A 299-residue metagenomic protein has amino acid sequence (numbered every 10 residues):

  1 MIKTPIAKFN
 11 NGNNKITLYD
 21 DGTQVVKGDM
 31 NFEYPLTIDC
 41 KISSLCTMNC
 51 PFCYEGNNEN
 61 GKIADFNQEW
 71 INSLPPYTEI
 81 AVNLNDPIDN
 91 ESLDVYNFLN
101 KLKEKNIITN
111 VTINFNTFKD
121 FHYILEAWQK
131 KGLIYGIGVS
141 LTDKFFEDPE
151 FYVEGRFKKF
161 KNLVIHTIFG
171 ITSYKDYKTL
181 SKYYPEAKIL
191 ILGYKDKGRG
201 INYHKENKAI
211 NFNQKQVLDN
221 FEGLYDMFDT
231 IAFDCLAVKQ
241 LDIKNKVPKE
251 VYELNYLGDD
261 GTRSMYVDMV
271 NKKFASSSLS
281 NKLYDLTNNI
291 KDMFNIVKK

Functional and structural regions predicted by a protein language model:
M1-V26, Y34, F52, Y266-K299: Flexible mid-to-C-terminal extensions adjoining Fe-S/redox cofactors in radical SAM and related proteins
F9-N10, K103, L257-D260: Short solvent-exposed loop/turn micro-motifs enriched in small/polar/acidic residues
V25-P35, D39, D86-I88, F98-L102: A short, flexible N-terminal coil/short beta segment enriched in small residues
G28-F66: Canonical Radical SAM [4Fe-4S] cluster-binding loop centered on the CxxxCxxC motif and its immediate flanking residues
T37, E55-A64, P76-E91, L102-F121 (+3 more regions): Core AdoMet radical
K62, L133-N288, D292: Radical SAM enzyme [4Fe-4S]-AdoMet core and its adjacent flexible, acidic and glycine-rich loops/tails across
E69, L93-E104, Y123, A127 (+4 more regions): Alpha-helical scaffolding segments of alpha/beta enzyme cores, especially the outer helices of TIM-barrel or partial
W70-P76: A short, Lys/Arg-enriched amphipathic alpha-helix followed by its capping loop at the start of a domain
